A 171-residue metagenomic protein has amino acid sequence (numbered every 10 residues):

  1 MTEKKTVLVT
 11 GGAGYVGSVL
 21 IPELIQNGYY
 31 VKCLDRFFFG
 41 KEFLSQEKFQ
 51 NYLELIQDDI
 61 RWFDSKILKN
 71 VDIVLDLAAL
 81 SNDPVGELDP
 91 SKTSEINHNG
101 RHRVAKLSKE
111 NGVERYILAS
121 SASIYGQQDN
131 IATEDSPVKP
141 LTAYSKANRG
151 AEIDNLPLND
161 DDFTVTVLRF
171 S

Functional and structural regions predicted by a protein language model:
T2-I73: N-terminal Rossmann/SDR dinucleotide-binding element
T10, L34, V74-L77, Y116-A122 (+1 more regions): SDR active-site strand-loop-helix element
F43-S45, P84-S91, Q127-I131: Conserved catalytic-core motifs of eukaryotic protein kinase domains, centered on the activation segment
L55, T93, Y116, V165-L168: Hydrophobic/aromatic anchor residues within beta-strands of the central parallel beta-sheet of Rossmann-like
I60-I96, L107: NAD(P)H-binding glycine-rich loop region in Rossmannoid oxidoreductase-like domains and their noncatalytic homologs
K92-R103, V138, K146-A147: Glycine-rich NAD(P)-binding loop of the Rossmann-fold in SDR/ketoreductase-type enzymes
H102-A143, F163-T166: Conserved Rossmann-fold NAD(P)-dependent oxidoreductase catalytic core, especially the SDR/UDP-sugar
S121, I153-S171: Conserved beta-loop-beta element that borders a ligand/cofactor-binding pocket
